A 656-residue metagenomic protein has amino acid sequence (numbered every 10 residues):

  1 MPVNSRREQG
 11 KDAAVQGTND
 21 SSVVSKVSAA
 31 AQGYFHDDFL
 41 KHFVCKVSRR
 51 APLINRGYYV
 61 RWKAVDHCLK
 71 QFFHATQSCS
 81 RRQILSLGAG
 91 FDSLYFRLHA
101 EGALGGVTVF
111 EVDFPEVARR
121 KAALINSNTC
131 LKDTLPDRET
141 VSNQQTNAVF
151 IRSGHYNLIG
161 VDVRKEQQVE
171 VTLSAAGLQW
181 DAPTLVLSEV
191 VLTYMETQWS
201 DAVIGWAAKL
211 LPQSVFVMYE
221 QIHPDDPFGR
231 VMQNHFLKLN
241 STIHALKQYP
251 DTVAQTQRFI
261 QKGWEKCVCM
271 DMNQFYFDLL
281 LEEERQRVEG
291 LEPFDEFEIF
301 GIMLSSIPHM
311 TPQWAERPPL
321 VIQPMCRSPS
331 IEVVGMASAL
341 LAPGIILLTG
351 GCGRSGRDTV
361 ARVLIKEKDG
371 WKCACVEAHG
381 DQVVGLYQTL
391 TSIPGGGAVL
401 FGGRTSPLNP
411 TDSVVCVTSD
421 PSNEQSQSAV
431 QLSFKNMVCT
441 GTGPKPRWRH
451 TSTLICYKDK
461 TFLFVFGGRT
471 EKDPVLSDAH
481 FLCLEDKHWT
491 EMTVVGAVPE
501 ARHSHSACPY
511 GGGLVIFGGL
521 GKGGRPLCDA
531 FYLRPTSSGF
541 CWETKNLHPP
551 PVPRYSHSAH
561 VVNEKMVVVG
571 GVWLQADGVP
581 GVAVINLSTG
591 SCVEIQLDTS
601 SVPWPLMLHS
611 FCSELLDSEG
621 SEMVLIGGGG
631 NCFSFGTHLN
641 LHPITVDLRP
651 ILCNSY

Functional and structural regions predicted by a protein language model:
M1-I159, E166-Q167, S174-D181: Rossmann-like AdoMet
Q83, T108, P183-L185, V215 (+4 more regions): Structural motif
G88, V186-T193: Short catalytic micro-motifs in class I SAM-dependent methyltransferases
P115-V117, L131-L135, N143, L158-V171 (+9 more regions): Conserved, structured regulatory domains from eukaryotic proteins
R164-L173, Y194-P212: A short, conserved alpha-helix within the catalytic core of class I
L185-L187, W206-D225: Conserved beta-strand signature within the Rossmann-like core of class I S-adenosyl-L-methionine
F228-M325: Rossmann-like AdoMet/SAM-dependent catalytic core
M310-Y656: Kelch-like beta-propeller repeat domains
